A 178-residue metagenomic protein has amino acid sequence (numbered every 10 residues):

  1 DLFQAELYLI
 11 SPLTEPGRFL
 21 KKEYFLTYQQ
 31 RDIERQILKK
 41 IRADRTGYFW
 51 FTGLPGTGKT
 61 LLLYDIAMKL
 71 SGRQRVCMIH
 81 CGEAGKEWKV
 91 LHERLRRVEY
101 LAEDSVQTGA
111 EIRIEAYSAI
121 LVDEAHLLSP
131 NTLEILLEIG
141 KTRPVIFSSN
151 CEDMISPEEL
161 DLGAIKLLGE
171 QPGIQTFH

Functional and structural regions predicted by a protein language model:
D1-P12: Interdomain "pre-motor" coupling segment immediately N-terminal to P-loop NTPase/helicase cores
P16-Y28, E34-T57, L61-A119, E124-H178: Conserved helicase motor core of SF1/SF2 NTP-dependent helicases
